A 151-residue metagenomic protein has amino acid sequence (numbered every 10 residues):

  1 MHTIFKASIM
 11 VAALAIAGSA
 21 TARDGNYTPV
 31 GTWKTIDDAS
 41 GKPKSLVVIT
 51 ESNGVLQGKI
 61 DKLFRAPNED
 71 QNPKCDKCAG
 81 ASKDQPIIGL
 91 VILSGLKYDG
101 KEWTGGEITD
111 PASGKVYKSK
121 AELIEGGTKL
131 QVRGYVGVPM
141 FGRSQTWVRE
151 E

Functional and structural regions predicted by a protein language model:
M1-I9: Bacterial N-terminal signal peptides that target proteins for export
M10-L14: Short, linear, compositionally biased motifs with a strong N-terminal bias
A17-S19: N-terminal signal peptide c-region/cleavage motif recognized by signal peptidases
T21-T28: Cleaved targeting-peptide boundary
P29, T35-S119: Central antiparallel beta-sheet cores of small beta-barrel/beta-sandwich binding domains
C78-D84, Q131-V138: Short aromatic-glycine motifs in intrinsically disordered, low-complexity regions
K118-K120, T128-Q131: Short, compact, well-ordered microdomains
G127-K129, Y135-E151: Edge beta-strand at a domain terminus
